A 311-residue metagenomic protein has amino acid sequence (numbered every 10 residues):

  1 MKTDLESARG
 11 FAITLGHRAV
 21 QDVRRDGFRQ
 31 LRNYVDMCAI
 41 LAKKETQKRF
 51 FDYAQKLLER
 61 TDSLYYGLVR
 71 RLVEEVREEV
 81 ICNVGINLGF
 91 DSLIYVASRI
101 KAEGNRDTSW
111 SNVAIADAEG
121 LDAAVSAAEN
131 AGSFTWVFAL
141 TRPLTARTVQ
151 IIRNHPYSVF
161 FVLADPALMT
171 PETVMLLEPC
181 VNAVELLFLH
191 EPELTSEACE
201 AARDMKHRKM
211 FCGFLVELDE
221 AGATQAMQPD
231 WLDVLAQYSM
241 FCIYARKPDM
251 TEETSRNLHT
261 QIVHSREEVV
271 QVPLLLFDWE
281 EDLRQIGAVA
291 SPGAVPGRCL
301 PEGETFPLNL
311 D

Functional and structural regions predicted by a protein language model:
M1-S63, E253-D311: Accessory C-terminal segments flanking Radical SAM cores
L41-I115, E119: N-terminal [4Fe-4S]-dependent radical SAM core
K48, S63, G67, A146-R147 (+4 more regions): Generic alpha-helical secondary structure signal
E75-N83, A127-E129, Q150-N154: Generic detector of short, locally flexible boundary/turn motifs and exposed helical patches
V84-F90, Y157-F161, E268-Q271, W279-E280: N-terminal start-of-chain detector that recognizes signal peptides and the immediate post-cleavage beginning
A102-G104, I151, M175-L176, D233: Short, flexible, glycine/charge-rich loop motifs used to bind or transfer phosphoryl groups or to couple energy/partner
W110-A123, A128-T145, I152-E197, M205 (+2 more regions): Core AdoMet radical
A116, T135-A139, N182, S196-A288 (+1 more regions): Conserved C-terminal portion of the radical SAM core fold that forms the substrate/S-adenosylmethionine-binding
